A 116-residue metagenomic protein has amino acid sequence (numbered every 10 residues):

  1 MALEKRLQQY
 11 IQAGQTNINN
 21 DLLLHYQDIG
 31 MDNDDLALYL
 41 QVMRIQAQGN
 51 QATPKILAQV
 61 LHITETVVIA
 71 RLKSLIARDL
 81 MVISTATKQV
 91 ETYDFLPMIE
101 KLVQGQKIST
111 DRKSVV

Functional and structural regions predicted by a protein language model:
M1-N17, L22-Y26: N-terminal leader segment of winged-helix/HTH proteins
D28-T64: Detector for short helical micro-motifs
I29-D34, T53, T85-I108: Short, cationic-aromatic polyanion-contact patches
V68, I76-K88: A short, conserved structural fragment
R71: Residues in the recognition helix of alpha-helical DNA-binding motifs
K113-V116: Conserved small/polar residues in nucleotide/adenosyl-binding loops
